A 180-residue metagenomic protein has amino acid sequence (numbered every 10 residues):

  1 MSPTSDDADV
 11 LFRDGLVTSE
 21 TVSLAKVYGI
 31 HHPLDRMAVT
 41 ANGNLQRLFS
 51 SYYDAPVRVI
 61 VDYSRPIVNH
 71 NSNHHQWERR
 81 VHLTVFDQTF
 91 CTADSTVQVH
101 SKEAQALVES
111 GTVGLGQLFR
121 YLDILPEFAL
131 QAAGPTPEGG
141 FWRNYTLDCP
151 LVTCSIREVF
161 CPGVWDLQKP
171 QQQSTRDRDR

Functional and structural regions predicted by a protein language model:
S2-R180: Composition-driven recognition of glycine/serine/threonine/acidic- and proline-rich low-complexity segments and repeats
